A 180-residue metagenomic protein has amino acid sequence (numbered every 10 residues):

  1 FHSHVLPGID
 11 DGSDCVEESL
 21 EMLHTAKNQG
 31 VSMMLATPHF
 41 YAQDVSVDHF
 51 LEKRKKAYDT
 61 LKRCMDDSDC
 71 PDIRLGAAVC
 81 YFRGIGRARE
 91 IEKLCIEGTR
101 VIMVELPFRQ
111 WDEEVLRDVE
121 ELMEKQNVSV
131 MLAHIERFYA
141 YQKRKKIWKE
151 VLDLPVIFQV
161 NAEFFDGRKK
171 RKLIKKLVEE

Functional and structural regions predicted by a protein language model:
F1-S68: An N-terminally biased module of ancient metal coordination in phosphate/nucleic-acid-related enzymes
S3, H39-F40, A78-V79, I135 (+1 more regions): Active-site metal-binding loops of divalent metal-dependent hydrolases
V5-S13, K145-L152, V160-E163: Metallo-beta-lactamase
P7, A42-D44, Y139-Y141, D166-K169: Short, solvent-exposed loop/turn segments at secondary-structure junctions
V16, D112-E113, G167: A conditional alpha-helix N-cap/helix-loop micro-motif detector
K27, E124, V178-E179: Non-catalytic positions within long, well-ordered alpha-helices that form the structural scaffold/packing of enzyme
V45-Q159: Extended substrate/RNA-proximal surfaces in nucleic-acid metabolism proteins
Q142-V151, R168-V178: Histidine/acidic-residue-rich catalytic or RNA/ligand-binding cores of hydrolases and nuclease-related proteins
